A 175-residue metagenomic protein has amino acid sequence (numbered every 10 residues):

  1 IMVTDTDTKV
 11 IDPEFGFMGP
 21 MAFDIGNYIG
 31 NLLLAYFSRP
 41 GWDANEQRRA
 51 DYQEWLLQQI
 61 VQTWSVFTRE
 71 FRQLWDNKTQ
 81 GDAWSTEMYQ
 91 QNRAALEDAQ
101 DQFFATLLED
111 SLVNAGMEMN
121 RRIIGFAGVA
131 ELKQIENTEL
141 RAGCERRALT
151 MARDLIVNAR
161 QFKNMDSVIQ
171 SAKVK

Functional and structural regions predicted by a protein language model:
I1-I25: Active-site acidic catalytic loop and adjacent metal/ATP-binding pocket of ATP-dependent phosphoryl transfer enzymes
V3-T6, D12, P40-A44, A95-Q100: Short amphipathic alpha-helical segments, especially helix-boundary/capping motifs
T8, Y89-K175: Regulatory N- and C-terminal appendages and interdomain linkers associated with kinase/kinase-like NTP transferase
V10-E14, W42-A50, A105: Glycine- and acidic
F15, G30-L34, E145-R147: Short, surface-exposed linear patches
A22-Q90, A115-L132: Active-site activation/catalytic loop segments of kinase-like enzymes and analogous catalytic loops in related
